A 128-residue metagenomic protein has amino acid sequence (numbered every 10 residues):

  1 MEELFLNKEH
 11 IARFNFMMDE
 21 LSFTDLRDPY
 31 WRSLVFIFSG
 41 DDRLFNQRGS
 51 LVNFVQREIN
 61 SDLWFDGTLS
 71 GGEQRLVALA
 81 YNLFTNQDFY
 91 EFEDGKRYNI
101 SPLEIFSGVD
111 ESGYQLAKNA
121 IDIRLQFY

Functional and structural regions predicted by a protein language model:
M1-Q74, A78-Y81, T85-Y128: Extended, charge-biased low-complexity segments that typically form long amphipathic alpha-helices/coiled-coils
